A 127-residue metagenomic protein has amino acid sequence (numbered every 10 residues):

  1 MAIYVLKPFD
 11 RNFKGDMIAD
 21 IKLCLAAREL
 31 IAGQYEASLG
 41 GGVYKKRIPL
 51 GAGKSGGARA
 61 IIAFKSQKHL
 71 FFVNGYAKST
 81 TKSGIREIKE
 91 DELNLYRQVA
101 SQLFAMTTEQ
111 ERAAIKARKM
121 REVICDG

Functional and structural regions predicted by a protein language model:
M1-I18, R112-G127: Arg/Lys-rich, positively charged N-terminal/basic patches that mediate binding to nucleic acids
I3, K7-P49: N-terminal first-folded block
Y4, G56, D91, L95: Charged, alpha-helix-enriched surfaces in structured cytosolic catalytic cores of large nucleotide-utilizing machines
G15-D16, I21, L25, L30 (+6 more regions): Generic alpha-helix signal with a bias toward terminal, lower-confidence helices and secondary-structure junctions
Q34-T81: Basic/aromatic recognition patch in beta-strand/loop cores that engages polyanionic ligands
F64-G127: Enriched for short, Lys/Arg-rich terminal
